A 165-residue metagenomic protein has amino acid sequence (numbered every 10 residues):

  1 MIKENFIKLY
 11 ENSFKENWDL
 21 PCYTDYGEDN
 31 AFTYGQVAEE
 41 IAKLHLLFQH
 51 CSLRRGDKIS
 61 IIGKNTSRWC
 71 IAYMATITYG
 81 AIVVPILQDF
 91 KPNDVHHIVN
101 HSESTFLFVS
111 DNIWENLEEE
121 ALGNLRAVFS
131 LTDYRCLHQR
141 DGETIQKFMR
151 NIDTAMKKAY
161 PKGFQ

Functional and structural regions predicted by a protein language model:
M1-C22, E39: A short N-terminal helical cap/helix-turn-helix that marks the beginning of AMP-binding/adenylate-forming
I2, C22-T66, C70-M74, K91-H96 (+3 more regions): Conserved AMP-binding/adenylate-forming core of the ANL superfamily
R54, T105, R126: Short acidic/polar active-site loop segments enriched in Thr and Asp
G63, V109-N112, L131-T132: Structural motif
G80: Structured binding elements
Q88-E120: Conserved ATP-dependent adenylate/AMP-binding module captured primarily in the ANL superfamily
E115-Q165: ANL superfamily adenylate-forming
